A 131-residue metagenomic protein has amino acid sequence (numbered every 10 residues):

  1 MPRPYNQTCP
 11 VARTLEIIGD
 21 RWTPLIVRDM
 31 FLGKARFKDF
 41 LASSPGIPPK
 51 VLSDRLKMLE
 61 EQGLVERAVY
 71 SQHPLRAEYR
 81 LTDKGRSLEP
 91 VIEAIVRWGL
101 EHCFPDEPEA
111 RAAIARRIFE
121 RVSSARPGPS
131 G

Functional and structural regions predicted by a protein language model:
M1-I18, R117-R121: N-terminal leader segment of winged-helix/HTH proteins
Y5, Y70-S71: Short loop/turn motifs at secondary-structure junctions and domain boundaries
C9-V51, Q72, R80: N-terminal helix-turn-helix DNA-binding core of bacterial DNA-binding proteins
G19, S71-I95: Basic, amphipathic "hinge/linker" alpha-helix immediately C-terminal to the N-terminal HTH DNA-binding motif
L52-L59: Basic amphipathic alpha-helical segments that dock to polyanions
P90-G131: Amphipathic alpha-helical dimerization/coiled-coil segments that flank or bridge DNA-binding/regulatory modules
